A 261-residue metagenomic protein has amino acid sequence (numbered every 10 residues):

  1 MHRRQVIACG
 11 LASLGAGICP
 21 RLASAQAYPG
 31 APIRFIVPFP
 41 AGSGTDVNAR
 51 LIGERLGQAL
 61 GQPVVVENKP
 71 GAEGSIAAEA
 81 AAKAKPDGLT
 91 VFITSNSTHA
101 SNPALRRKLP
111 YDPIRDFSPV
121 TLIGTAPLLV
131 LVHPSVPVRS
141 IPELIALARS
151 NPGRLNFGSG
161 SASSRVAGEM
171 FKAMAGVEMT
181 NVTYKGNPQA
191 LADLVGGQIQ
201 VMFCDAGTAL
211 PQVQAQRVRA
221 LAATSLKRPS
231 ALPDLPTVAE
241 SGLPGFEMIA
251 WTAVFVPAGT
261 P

Functional and structural regions predicted by a protein language model:
M1-S13: N-terminal secretory signal peptides and thylakoid transit peptides that target proteins across membranes
A25-I114, R154, S163-S164, V177-Q200 (+1 more regions): N-terminal (or domain-start) structured segment
K83-L89, A104-Q189, V238, W251-P261: Hinge/capping helix and adjacent helix->loop/strand transition within the periplasmic-binding protein
I93-T94, F203-C204, A223: Short beta-strand and adjacent tight-turn residues that come in two discontinuous sequence segments and form the edges
S97-H99, A126, P137, A162-R165 (+2 more regions): Solvent-exposed loop/turn segments at secondary-structure junctions within structured extracellular/periplasmic domains
T125, A209-P261: C-terminal lobe and pocket-closing loops of periplasmic/extracytoplasmic Venus-flytrap solute-binding proteins
